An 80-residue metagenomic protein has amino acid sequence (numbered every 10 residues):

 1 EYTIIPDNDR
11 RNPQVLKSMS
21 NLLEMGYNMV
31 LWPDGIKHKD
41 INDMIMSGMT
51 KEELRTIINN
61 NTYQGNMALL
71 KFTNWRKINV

Functional and structural regions predicted by a protein language model:
E1-V80: TOPRIM fold recognition
